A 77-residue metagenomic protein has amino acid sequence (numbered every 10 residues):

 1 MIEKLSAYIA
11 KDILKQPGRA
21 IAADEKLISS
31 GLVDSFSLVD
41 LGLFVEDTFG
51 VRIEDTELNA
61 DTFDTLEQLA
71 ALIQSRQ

Functional and structural regions predicted by a protein language model:
M1-R19, A71-Q77: Thiotemplate assembly-line natural product biosynthesis machinery
I13-L32, F49-N59, Q77: Phosphopantetheine carrier-protein modules
S35: Catalytic nucleophile serine of serine hydrolases, specifically the conserved "nucleophile elbow" pentapeptide
V39: Conserved catalytic core of two-component sensor histidine kinases
E57-Q68: AMP-binding/adenylate-forming catalytic domain of the ANL superfamily
